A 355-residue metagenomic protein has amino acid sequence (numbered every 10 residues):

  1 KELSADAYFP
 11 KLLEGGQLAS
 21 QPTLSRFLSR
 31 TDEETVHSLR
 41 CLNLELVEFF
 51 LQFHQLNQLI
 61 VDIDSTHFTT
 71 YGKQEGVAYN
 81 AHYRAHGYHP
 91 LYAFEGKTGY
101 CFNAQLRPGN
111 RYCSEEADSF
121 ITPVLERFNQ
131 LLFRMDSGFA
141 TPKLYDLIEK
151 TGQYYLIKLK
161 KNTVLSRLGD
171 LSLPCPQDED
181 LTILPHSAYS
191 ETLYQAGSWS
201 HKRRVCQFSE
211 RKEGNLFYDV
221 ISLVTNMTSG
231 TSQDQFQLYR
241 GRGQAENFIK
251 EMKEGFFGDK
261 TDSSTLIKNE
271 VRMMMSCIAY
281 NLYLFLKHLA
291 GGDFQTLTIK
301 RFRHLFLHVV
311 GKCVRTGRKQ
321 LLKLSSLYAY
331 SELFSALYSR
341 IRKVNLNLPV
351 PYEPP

Functional and structural regions predicted by a protein language model:
K1, S20, L24, N57-F68 (+7 more regions): Short, conserved catalytic/metal-binding motifs centered on acidic residues
K1-L12: DNA-recognition alpha helix
E14-R30: Major-groove recognition helix of helix-turn-helix-like DNA-binding domains
S25-Y92: Active-site-proximal, Lys/Arg-enriched surface segment that forms a nucleic-acid-binding/basic interface patch
A81-F128: Electropositive, glycine- and tryptophan-enriched low-complexity nucleic-acid-binding patches
T151-E254, G311, S339-P355: An anionic, glycine-rich sequence signature occurring as long contiguous blocks
S232-V271, M275, A279-L286: Short amphipathic alpha-helical "interface-anchor" segments enriched in bulky aromatics
L282-P355: A short, flexible helix-boundary coil/loop motif
